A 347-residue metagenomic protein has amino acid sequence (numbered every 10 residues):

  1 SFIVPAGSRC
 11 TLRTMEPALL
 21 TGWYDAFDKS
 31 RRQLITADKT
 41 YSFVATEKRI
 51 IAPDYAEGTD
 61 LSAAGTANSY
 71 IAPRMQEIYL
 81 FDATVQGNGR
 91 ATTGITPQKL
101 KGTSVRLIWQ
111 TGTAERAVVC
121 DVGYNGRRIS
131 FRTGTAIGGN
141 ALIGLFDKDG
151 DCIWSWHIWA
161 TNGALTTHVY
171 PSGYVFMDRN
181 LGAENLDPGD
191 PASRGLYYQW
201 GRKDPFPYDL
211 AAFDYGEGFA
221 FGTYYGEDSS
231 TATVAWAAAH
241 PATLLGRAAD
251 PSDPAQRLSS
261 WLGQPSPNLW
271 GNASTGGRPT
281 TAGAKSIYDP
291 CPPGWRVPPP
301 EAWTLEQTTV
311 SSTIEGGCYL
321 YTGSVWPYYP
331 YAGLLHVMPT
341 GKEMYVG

Functional and structural regions predicted by a protein language model:
S1-E57: Secondary-structure capping and domain/repeat boundary segments
S1-P5, Y55-T103, R116-D121: Extracellular ectodomain segments of secreted/surface proteins
L12-T14, F81, F131: Aromatic/hydrophobic beta-strand junction motif of beta-rich domains
M15, W23, A37, A64 (+2 more regions): Low-complexity, intrinsically disordered/propeptide-like segments
L20, A56-G65, L165-P171: Disulfide-bonded cysteine-rich modules in secreted/extracellular proteins, activating on the conserved Cys frameworks
K29, T46-K48, D60, M75 (+4 more regions): Short linear sequence elements within intrinsically disordered, low-complexity coil regions
K39, E47-R49, Q76-I78, I137-A141: Short tyrosine-centred short linear motifs in exposed loops/low-complexity segments
A91-L142, F146-G347: Conserved positions within compact, well-structured domain cores
